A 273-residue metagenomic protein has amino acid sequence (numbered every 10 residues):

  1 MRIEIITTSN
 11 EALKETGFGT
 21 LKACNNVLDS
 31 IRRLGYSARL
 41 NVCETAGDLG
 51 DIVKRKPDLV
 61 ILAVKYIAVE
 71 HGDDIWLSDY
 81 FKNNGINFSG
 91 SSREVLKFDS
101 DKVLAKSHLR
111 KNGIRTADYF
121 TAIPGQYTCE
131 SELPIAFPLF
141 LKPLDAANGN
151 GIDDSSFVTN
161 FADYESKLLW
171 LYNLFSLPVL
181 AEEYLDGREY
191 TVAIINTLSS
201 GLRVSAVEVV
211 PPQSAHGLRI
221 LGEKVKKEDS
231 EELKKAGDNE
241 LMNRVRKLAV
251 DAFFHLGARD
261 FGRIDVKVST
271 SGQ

Functional and structural regions predicted by a protein language model:
M1-F88, E94, D99, G125-E130: ATP-binding N-terminal substructure of ATP-dependent carboxylate-amine bond-forming enzymes
R2-T7, N25, V53, F98-L180 (+3 more regions): Active-site nucleotide/adenylate-binding loops and adjacent lid/helix of ATP-dependent enzymes
V42-E44, T121-I123, E183, G262: Short loop/edge segments at beta-strand edges and connector loops that shape dinucleotide/nucleotide cofactor-binding
S89, A117-D118, V204-V207, L221 (+1 more regions): A short, local hydrophobic-aromatic micro-motif
R110, D238-Q273: ATP-dependent carboxylate activation and anion-phosphoryl transfer catalytic cores that bind Mg-ATP to form
F161-K247, V268-T270: Phosphate-binding site of ATP-dependent enzymes
